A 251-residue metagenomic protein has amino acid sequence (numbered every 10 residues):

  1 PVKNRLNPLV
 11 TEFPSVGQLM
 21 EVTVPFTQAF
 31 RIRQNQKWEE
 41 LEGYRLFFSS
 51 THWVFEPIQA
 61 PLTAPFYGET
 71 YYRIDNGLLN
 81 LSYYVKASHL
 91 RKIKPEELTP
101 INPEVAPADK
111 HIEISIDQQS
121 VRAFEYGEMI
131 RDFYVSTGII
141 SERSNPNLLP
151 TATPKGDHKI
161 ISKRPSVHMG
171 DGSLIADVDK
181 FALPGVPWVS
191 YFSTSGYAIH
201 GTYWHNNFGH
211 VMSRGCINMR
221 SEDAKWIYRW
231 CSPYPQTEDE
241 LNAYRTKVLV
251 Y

Functional and structural regions predicted by a protein language model:
P1, F47-I93: SH3/SH3-like beta-barrel superfamily modules
K3-V16, H89-P107, P146: Intrinsically disordered, low-complexity Ser/Thr-rich linker and spacer segments in cell-wall-related proteins
N4-F66: Beta-loop motif signature
R31, A123, V167-D171: Short, solvent-exposed loop/turn elements at domain surfaces
G77-L79, S88-L90, D117-Q119, Y126-E128 (+5 more regions): Solvent-exposed coil/turn segments that connect beta secondary-structure elements in extracytoplasmic/periplasmic
K94-R143: A structural motif detector for short, solvent-exposed N-terminal "entry" segments of globular domains
P107, T153-K155, S162, V167-Y251: Exported/periplasmic cell-wall-interacting domains
T137-K155: Electropositive
